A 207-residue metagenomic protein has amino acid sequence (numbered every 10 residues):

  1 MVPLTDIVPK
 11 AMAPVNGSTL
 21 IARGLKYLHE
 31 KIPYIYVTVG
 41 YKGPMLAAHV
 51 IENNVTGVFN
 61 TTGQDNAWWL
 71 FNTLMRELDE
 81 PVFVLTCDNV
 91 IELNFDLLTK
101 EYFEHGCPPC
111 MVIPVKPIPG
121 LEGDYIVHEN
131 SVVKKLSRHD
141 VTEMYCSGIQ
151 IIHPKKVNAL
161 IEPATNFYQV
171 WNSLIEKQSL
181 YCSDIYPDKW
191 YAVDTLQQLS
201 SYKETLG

Functional and structural regions predicted by a protein language model:
M1-V15, K31: Glycine-rich N-terminal loop/short-helix segment of MobA-like nucleotidyltransferase
V8, K42, Y186-K189: A generic "binding-loop/recognition-motif" signal
A11, N54-T56, S179-Y181: Conserved beta-strand segments of alpha/beta enzyme cores
M12, Y125-H128, C182: A structural signal for short hydrophobic beta-strand segments in well-ordered beta-sheet cores
P14, S18-L97, E162, L206: Conserved N-terminal catalytic core of the sugar/cofactor nucleotidyltransferase
Y41, C110-I126: Short beta-strand-to-loop element that shapes/binds the nucleotide-sugar donor at the catalytic cleft/hinge
F83, V90, T99-F103, P117-I118 (+1 more regions): Catalytic-core segments of class I nucleotidyltransferases/pyrophosphorylases that form NMP-activated intermediates
L97-I113: A short alpha/beta connector and helix-capping loop motif
